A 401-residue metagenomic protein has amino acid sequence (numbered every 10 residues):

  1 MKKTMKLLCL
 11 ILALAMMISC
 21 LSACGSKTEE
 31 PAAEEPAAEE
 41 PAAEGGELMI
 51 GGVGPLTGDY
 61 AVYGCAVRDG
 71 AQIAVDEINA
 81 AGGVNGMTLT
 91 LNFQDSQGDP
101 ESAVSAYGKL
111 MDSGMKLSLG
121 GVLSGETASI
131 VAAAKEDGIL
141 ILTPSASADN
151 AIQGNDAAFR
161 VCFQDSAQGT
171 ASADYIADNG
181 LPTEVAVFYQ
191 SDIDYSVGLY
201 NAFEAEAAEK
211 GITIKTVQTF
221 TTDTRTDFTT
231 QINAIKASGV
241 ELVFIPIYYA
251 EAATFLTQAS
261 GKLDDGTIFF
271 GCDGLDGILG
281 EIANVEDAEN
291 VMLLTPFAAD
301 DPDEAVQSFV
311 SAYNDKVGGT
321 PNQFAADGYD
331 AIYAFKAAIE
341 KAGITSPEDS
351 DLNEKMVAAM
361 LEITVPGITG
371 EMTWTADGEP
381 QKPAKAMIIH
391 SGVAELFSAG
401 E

Functional and structural regions predicted by a protein language model:
M1-M49, A80, D112, E136 (+1 more regions): Short, low-complexity disordered leader/linker segments with a strong preference for bacterial N-terminal type II
E44, L48-Q72, Q94-P100, V122-L123 (+3 more regions): Extracytoplasmic "Venus flytrap"
V62-D69, A81-I152, V161, F220-F228 (+3 more regions): Beta-alpha junction/loop-to-helix N-cap segments that form part of ligand/metal-binding clefts
L110-V122, L142-P144, V185-Y189, G239-Y249 (+3 more regions): Periplasmic-binding protein-like
A158-T219, L242, F335: An alpha-beta-alpha
Y200-L294: Extracellular/periplasmic bilobed ligand-binding domains
L256-Y329, H390, A394-L396, G400: Extracellular/periplasmic periplasmic-binding protein-like sensory domains
D315-A325, K336-A394: Segments of small-molecule ligand-sensing domains
